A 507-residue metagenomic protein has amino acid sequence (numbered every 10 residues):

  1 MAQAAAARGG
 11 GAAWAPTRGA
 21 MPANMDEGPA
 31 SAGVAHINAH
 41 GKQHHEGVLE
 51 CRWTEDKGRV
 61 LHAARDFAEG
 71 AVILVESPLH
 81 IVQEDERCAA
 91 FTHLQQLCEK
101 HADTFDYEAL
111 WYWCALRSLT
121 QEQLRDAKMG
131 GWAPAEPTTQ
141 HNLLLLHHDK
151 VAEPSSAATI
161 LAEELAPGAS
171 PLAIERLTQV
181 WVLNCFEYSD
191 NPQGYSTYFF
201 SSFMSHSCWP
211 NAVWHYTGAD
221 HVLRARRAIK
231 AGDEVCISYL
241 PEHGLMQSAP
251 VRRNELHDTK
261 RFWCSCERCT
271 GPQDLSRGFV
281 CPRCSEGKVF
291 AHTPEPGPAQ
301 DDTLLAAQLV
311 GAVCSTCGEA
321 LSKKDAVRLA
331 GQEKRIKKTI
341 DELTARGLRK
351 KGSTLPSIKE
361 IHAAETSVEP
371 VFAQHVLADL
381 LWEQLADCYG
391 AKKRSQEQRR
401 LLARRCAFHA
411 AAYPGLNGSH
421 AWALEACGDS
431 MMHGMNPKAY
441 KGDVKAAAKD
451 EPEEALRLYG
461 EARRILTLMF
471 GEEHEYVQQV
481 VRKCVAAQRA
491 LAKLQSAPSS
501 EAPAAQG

Functional and structural regions predicted by a protein language model:
M1-Q3: Low-complexity, disordered terminal segments
A5-G507: Conserved catalytic SET/PR domain of SAM-dependent protein methyltransferases, capturing the structural core that binds
